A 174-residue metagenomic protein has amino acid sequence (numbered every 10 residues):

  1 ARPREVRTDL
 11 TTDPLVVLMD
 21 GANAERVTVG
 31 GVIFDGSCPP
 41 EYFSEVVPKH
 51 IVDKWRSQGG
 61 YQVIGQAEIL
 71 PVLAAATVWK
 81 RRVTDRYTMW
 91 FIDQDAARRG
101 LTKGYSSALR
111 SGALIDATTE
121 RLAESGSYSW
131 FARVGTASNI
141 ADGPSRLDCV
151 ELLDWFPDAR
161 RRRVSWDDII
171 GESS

Functional and structural regions predicted by a protein language model:
A1-V6: Amphipathic alpha-helical
D9-E25: Two-metal-ion RNase H-like nuclease active-site motif
D20-E25, I33-D35, Q94-A96, G135-S138: Short, flexible loop/turn elements at secondary-structure junctions
A24-V29, T84: Short, flexible loop/turn motifs enriched in small residues
D35-L70, A96-L101, Y105-S106: A short, polar/acidic, helix/strand-boundary loop motif
P71-A76: Buried hydrophobic packing segments
T77-A141, R146: RNase H catalytic domain
E124-S174: C-terminal functional segments of enzyme domains
